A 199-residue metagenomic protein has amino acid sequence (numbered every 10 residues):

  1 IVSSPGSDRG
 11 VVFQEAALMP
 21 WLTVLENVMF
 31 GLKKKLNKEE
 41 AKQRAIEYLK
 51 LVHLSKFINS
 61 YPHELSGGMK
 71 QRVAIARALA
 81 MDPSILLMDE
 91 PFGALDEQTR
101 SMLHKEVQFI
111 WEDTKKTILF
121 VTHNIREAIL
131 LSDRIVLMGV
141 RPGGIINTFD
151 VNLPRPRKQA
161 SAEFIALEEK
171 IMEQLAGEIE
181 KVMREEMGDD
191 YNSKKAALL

Functional and structural regions predicted by a protein language model:
P5, L22, K50, I58-Y61: Signature (C-motif/LSGGQ) region and adjacent switch/coupling loops of ABC-type ATPase nucleotide-binding domains
V12, I75: Hydrophobic anchor residue at the start of the ABC signature
L25-K33, K42, N59, D150: Short helical segment in ABC ATPase nucleotide-binding domains corresponding to the A-loop/adjacent helical element
L36-F57, F109: Conserved ABC ATPase "signature" region
S60-H63, M81: Conserved signature/switch motifs of ABC ATPase nucleotide-binding domains
L86-D89: Catalytic Walker B motif of ABC-type/P-loop ATPase nucleotide-binding domains
K116-V121: Conserved H-loop
